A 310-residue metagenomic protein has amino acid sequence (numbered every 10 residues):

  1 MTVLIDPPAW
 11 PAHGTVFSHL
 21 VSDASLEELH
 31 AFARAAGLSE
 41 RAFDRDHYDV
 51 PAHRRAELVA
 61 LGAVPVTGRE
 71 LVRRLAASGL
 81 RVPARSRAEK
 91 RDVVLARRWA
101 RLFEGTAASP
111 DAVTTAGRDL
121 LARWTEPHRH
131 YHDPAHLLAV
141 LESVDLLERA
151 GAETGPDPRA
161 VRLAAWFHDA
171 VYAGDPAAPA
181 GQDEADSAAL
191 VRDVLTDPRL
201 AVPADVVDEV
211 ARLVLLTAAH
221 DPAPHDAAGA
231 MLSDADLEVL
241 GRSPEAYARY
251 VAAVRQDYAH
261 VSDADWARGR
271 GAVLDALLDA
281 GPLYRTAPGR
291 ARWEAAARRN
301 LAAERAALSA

Functional and structural regions predicted by a protein language model:
A9-V66, E70-V72: Basic nucleic-acid-binding interfaces
A77, V82-L102, Y131-H132, E142-D157 (+2 more regions): Divalent metal-dependent phosphate-bond-processing catalytic cores, especially two-metal-ion Mg2+/Mn2+ enzymes that act
A96, A100, T114-R118, L141 (+5 more regions): An amphipathic alpha-helix signature
V113-L121, P134, L138, P158 (+2 more regions): Short, well-structured alpha-helical segments
T114-V144, A170-P176, Y284-R285, G289: Active-site flanking loop/helix segments enriched in acidic
R123, E184-A223, D275-L277: Histidine- and acidic-residue-rich, metal-dependent catalytic cores
T125-A160, D186-R199: Alpha-helical phosphate/pyrophosphate-handling elements in metalloenzyme active cores
V140, P158-P176, S187, R212-A218: His-Asp-centered metal-binding catalytic motifs of divalent-metal-dependent phosphohydrolases/nucleases
